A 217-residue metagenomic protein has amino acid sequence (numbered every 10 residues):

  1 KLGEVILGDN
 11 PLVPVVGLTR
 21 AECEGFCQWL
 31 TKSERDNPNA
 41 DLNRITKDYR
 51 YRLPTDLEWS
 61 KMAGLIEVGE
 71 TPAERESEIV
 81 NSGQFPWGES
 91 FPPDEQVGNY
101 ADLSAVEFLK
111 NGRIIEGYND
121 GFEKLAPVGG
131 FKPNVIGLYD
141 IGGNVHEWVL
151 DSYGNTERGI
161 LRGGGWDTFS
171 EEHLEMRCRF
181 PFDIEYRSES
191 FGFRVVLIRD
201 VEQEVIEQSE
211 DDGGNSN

Functional and structural regions predicted by a protein language model:
L2-F180, I184, E189, I206-E207 (+1 more regions): Functional-site microenvironments in short loops/helix caps that host divalent-cation chemistry
E189-E204: Short, structured beta-strand segments at or near domain termini in extracellular proteins/domains
